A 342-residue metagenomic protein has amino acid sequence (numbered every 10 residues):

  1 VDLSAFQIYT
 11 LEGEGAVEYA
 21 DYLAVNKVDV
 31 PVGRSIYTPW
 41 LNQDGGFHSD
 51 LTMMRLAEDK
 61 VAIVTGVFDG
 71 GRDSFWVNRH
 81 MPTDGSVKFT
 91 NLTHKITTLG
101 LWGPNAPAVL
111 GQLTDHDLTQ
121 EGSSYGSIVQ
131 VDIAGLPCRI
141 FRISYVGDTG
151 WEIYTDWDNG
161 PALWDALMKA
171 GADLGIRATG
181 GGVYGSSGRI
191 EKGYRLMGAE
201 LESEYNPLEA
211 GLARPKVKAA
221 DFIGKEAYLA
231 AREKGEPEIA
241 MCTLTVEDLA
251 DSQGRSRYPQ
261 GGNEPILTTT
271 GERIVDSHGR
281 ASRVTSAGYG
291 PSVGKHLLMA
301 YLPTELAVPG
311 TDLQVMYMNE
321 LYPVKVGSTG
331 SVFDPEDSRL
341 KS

Functional and structural regions predicted by a protein language model:
V1-L41, G46: Acidic, proline/glycine-enriched N-terminal capping motif
D2, D50, E152: Acidic active-site catalytic centers that drive phospho-/nucleotidyl reactions and related ester hydrolyses
L3-E14, M53-A62, I190: N-terminal glycine-rich flavin-associated loop
Y37-W40, L51, I63, L212: Long, contiguous hydrophobic alpha-helical segments, chiefly transmembrane helices and signal peptides
H48-L51, V326: Short beta-strand and beta-hairpin "edge-sheet" elements
R55-S342: Conserved, structured C-terminal
